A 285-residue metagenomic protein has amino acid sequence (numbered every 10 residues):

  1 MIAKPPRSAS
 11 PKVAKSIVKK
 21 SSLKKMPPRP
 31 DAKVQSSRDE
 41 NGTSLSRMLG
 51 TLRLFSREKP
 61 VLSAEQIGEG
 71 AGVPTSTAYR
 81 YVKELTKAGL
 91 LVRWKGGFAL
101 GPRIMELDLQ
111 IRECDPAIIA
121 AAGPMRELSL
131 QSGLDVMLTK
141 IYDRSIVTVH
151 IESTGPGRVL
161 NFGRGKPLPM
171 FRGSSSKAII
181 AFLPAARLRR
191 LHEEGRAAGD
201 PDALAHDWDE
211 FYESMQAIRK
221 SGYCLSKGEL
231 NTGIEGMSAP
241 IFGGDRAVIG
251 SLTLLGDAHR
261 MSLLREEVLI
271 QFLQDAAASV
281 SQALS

Functional and structural regions predicted by a protein language model:
I2-C114, I118, A278, Q282-A283: N-terminal helix-turn-helix
I2-K19, P27, R158-L230: Short, solvent-exposed recognition segments
N41-L45, G101, C114, I118 (+6 more regions): Short, structured helix-loop boundary elements
Y81, A120-Q131, M137, A217 (+2 more regions): Amphipathic alpha-helical regulatory segments at dimerization interfaces that relay allosteric signals between sensory
L90-R93, L138-T139, I241: A structural signal for short hydrophobic beta-strand segments in well-ordered beta-sheet cores
L100-G195: Amphipathic alpha-helical effector-binding/dimerization core of metabolite-sensing transcriptional regulators
I180, P184, Q274-S281, S285: Short amphipathic alpha-helical signal-transduction/dimerization elements
A203-A276: Extended hydrophobic
